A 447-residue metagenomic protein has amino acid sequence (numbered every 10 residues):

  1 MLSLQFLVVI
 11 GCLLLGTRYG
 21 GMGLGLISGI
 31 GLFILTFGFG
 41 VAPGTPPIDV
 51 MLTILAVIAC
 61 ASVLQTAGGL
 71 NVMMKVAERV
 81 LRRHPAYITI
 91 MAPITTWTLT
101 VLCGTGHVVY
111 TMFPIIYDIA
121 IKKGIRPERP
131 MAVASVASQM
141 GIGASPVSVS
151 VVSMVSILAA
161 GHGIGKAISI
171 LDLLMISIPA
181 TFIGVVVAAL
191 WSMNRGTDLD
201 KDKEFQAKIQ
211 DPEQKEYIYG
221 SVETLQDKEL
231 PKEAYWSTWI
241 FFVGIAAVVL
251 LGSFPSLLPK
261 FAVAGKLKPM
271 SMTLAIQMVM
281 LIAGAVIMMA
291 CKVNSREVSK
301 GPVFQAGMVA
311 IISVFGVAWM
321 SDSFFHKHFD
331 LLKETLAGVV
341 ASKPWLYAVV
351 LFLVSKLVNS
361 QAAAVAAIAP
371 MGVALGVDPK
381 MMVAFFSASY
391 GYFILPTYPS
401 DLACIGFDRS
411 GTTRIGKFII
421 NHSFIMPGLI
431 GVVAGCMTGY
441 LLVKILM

Functional and structural regions predicted by a protein language model:
M1-A61, K203-D322, M426-M447: Hydrophobic transmembrane alpha-helices of multi-pass small-molecule transporters
L15-T17, I27-F37, V41-P130, V293-L375 (+1 more regions): Membrane-embedded alpha-helical segments and adjacent helix-loop junctions characteristic of multi-pass solute
G20, F39, R82, C103-G104 (+4 more regions): Short helix-capping/hinge motifs at transmembrane helix termini and TM-loop junctions
S28-F33, S400-G406: Pore- and pathway-forming membrane helices of multi-pass small-molecule/ion transporters and channels
D49-I58, L173-A188, K268-M280, M381-L395: Alpha-helical transmembrane segments
I58-S62, A92-V108, V133-P146, S177-V185 (+4 more regions): Helix-loop-helix module between adjacent transmembrane segments
Y117-K215, T224-S237, D378-A388, A403-M447: Membrane-core helix-loop-helix motifs of multi-pass transport proteins
P146-G161, S253-A262, M320-F329, Q361-A362: Membrane-helix interface motif
